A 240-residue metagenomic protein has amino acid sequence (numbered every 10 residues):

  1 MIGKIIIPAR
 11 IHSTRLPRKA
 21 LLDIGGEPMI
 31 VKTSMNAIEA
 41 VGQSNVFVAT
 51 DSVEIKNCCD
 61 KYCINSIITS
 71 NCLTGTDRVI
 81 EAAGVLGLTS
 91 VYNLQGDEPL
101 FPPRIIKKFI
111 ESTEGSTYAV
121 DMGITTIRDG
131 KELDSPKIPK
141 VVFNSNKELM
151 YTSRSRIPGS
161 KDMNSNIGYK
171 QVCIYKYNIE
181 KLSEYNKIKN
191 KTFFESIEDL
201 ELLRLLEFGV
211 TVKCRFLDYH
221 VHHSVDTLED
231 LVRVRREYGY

Functional and structural regions predicted by a protein language model:
I2-T50: N-terminal glycine-rich phosphate-binding loop and ensuing alpha1 helix
I5, V46-V48, V91, D121 (+2 more regions): Hydrophobic/aromatic residues located in beta-strands of well-ordered beta-sheets within soluble catalytic
N36, R78-E81, I105-K108, R204 (+1 more regions): Alpha-helical elements of Rossmann-like donor-binding domains used by nucleotide-donor carbohydrate transfer enzymes
Q43, L88, S116-Y118, V210: Short, high-confidence coil segments that cap the C-terminus of an alpha-helix and link into the following beta-strand
F47, V53-E111: Short phosphate-binding loop-to-helix
T74, N166-Y240: Conserved alpha/beta core of the MobA/IspD/sugar-nucleotide pyrophosphorylase nucleotidyltransferase superfamily
F101-K191: Conserved core of the sugar-phosphate nucleotidyltransferase
